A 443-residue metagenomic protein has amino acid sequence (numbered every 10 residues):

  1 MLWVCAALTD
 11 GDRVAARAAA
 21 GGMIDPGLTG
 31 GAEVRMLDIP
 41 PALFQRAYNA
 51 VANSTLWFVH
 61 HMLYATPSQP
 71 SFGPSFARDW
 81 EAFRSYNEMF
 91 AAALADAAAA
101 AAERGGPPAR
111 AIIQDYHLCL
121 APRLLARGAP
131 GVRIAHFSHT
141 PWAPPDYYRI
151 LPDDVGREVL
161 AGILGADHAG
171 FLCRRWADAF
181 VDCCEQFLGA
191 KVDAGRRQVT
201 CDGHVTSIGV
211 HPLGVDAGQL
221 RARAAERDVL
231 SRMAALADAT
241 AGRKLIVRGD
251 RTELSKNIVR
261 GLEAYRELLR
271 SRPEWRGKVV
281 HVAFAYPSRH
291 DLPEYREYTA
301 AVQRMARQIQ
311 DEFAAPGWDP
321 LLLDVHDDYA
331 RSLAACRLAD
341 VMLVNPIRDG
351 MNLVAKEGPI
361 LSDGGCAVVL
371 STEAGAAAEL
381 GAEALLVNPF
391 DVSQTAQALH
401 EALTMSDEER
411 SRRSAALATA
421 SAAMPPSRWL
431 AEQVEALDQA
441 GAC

Functional and structural regions predicted by a protein language model:
M1-C443: Catalytic cores of carbohydrate-active enzymes across secretory and cytosolic contexts
